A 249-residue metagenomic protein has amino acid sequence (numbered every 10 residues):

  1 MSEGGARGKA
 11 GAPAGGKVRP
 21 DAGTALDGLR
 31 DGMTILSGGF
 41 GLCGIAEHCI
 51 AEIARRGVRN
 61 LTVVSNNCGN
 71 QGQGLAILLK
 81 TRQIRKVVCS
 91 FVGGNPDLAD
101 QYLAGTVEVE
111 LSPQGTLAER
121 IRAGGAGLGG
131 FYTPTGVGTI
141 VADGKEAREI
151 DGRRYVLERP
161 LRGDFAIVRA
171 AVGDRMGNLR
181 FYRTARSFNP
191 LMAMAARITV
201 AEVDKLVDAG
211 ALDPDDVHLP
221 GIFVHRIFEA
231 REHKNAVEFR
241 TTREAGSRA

Functional and structural regions predicted by a protein language model:
S2-A249: Conserved alpha/beta enzyme-core scaffold
